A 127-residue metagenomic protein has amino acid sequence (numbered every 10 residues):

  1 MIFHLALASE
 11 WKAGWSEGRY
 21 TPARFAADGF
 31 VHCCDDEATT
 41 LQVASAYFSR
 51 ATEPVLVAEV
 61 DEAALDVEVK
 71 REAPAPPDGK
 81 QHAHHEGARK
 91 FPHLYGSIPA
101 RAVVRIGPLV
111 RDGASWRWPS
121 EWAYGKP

Functional and structural regions predicted by a protein language model:
M1-P127: Conserved, structured core segments of small domains
